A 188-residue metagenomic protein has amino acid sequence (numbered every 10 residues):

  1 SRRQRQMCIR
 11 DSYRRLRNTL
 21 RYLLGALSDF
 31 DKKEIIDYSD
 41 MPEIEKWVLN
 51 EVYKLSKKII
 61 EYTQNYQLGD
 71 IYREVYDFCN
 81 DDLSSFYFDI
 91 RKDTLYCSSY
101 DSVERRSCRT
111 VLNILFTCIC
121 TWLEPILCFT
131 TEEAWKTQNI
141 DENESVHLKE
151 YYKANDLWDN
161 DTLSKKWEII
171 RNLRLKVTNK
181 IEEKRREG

Functional and structural regions predicted by a protein language model:
S1-I9: Single conserved hydrophobic/aromatic residue that forms the stacking wall/gate of nucleotide- or nucleobase-binding
S12-L24, E43-L55, R73-L95: Core structural elements
Y13, L20, Y72, Y76 (+5 more regions): Short runs of predominantly hydrophobic/aromatic residues within well-ordered alpha helices that form helix-helix
F30-K57, F88-K180, K184-E187: Acidic, turn-prone loop/beta-hairpin segments
T63-D70: Short helix-adjacent coil turns
Y66, F78, D82, I126-F129 (+1 more regions): Residue-level signal for short amphipathic helical patches enriched in basic/charged and nearby hydrophobic residues
